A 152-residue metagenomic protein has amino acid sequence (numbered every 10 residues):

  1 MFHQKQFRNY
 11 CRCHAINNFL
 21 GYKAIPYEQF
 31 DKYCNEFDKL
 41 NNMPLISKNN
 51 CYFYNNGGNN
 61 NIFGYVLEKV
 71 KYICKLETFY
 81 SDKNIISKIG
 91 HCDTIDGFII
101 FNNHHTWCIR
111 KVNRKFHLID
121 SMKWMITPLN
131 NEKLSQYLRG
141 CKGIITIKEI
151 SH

Functional and structural regions predicted by a protein language model:
M1-F53: Active-site nucleophile-adjacent alpha helix/oxyanion-hole segment immediately C-terminal to the catalytic cysteine
Q6, D93-I95, H104, R139-K142: Eukaryote-biased feature marking scaffold/signaling PDZ-domain proteins and nuclear chromatin regulators
R8, R12-C13, Y27, N60 (+3 more regions): Generic preference for well-ordered alpha-helical elements
R12, I16-N17, C34, D38 (+3 more regions): Amphipathic alpha-helical interaction motifs in eukaryotic regulatory proteins
N42-N103, V112: Conserved active-site-adjacent core of cysteine acyl-enzyme catalytic domains
N103-T106, V112, F116, M125: Alpha-helical bundle protein-protein interaction modules that mediate dimerization/oligomerization and scaffolding
I119-H152: Noncatalytic regulatory segments and standalone regulatory/sensor domains
